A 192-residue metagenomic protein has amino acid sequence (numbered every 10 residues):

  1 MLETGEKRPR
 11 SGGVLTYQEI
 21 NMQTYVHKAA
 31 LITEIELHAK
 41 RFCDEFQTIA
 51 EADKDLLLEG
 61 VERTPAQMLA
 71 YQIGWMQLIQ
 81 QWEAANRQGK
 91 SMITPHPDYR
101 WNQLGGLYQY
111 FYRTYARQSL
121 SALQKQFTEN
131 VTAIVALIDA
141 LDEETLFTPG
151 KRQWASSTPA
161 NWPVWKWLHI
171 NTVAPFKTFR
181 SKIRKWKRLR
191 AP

Functional and structural regions predicted by a protein language model:
G5-N21: Short, Lys/Arg-enriched N-terminal segments with co-localized hydrophobic residues within the first ~10-30 amino acids
Y17-A30, L78-E129, R190-P192: Short, helix-capping/interhelical loops that line the mouth of catalytic, cofactor-, or ligand-binding pockets
T24-D53, G74-A84, I170, A174-K177: Alpha-helical bundle segments that constitute or directly flank the non-heme di-iron/ferroxidase center
I35, A39-C43, F127, V131-I134 (+1 more regions): Hydrophobic alpha-helical core bundles mediating ligand binding, dimerization, or RNAP-core interactions
D55-G106, P149-P192: Short, contiguous alpha-helical
A140-F147: Proline-centered turn/helix-capping motifs that create local helix->coil transitions or kinks
